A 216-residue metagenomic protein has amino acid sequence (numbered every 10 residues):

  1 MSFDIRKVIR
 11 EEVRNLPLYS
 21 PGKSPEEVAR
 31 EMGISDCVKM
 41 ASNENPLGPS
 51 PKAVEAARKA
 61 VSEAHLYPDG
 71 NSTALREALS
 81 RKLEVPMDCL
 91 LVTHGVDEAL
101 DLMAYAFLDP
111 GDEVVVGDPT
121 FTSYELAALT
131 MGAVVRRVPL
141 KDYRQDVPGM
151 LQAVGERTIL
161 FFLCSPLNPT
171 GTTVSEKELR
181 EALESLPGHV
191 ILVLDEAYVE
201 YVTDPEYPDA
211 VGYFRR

Functional and structural regions predicted by a protein language model:
S2-D97, L102: N-terminal small-domain helix-loop-helix segment of the aminotransferase-like
R10, G33, S62, L108-D109 (+3 more regions): Short conserved AdoMet
D36, P86-L90, P110-E113, R157 (+2 more regions): Short acidic capping loops at alpha-helix termini that bridge into adjacent secondary structure
N43-P46, V96-D97, F121, S165-P169 (+1 more regions): Short glycine-rich anion-binding loops that position phosphate/pyrophosphate groups of nucleotides and phosphorylated
G48-S50, L100-D101, Y124-E125, T170-G171 (+1 more regions): Glycine/Thr-rich phosphate-binding loops of Rossmann-like dinucleotide-binding domains
L79, Y124-A128, L186: Short hydrophobic alpha-helical segments of the AMP-binding
A106-L163: PLP-dependent aminotransferase-like
L129, Q145-E156, P169-L192, E196-R216: Active-site pre-lysine segment of PLP-dependent enzymes
